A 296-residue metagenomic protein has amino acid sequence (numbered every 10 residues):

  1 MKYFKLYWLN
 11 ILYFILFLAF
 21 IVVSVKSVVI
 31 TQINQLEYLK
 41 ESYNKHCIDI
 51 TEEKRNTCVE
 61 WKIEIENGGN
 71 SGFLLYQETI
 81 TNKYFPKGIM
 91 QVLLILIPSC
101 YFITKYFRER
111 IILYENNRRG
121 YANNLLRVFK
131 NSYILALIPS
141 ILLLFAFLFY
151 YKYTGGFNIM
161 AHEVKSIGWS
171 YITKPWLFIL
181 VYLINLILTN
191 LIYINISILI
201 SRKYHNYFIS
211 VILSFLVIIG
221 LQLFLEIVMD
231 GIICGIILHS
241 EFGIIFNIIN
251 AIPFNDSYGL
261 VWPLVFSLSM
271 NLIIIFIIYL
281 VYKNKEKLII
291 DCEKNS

Functional and structural regions predicted by a protein language model:
M1-F17, L126-V128: Aromatic- and glycine-rich beta-strand/loop motifs that create alpha-glucan
K2-Y3, N34-Y38, L268-S296: Junction motif at the cytosolic side of a transmembrane helix
Y3, L199-Y207, E286: Membrane-interface helix-boundary motifs at transmembrane edges
F14-F17, N206-L221, S240, K294: Central hydrophobic cores of alpha-helical transmembrane segments in multi-pass integral membrane proteins
L18-Y38, V59-F102, V128-K203, I244-S267: Secretory targeting signals
I30-E53: Hydrophobic alpha-helical transmembrane segments of membrane transport/permease proteins and related membrane-embedded
S99-L135: Helix-loop-helix units of permease transmembrane domains in multi-pass membrane transporters, especially ABC
Y153-H162, G220-G243: Juxtamembrane non-transmembrane "cap" segments at the membrane-aqueous interface of multi-pass membrane proteins
